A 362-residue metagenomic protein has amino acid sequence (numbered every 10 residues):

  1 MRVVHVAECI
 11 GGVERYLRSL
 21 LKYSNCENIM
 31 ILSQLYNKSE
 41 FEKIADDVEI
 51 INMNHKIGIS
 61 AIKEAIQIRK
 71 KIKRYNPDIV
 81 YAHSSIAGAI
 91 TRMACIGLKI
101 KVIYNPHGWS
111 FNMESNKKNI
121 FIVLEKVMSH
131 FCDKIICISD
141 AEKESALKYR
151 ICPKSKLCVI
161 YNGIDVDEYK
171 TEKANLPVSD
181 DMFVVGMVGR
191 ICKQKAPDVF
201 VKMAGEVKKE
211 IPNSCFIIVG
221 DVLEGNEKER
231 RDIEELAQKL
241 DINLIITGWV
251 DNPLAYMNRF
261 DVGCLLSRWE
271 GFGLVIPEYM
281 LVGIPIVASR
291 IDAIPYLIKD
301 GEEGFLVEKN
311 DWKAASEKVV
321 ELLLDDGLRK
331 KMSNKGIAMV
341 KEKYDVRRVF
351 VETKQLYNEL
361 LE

Functional and structural regions predicted by a protein language model:
V4-E64, S145, R150, V159 (+1 more regions): N-terminal strand-loop element at the rim of the active site of nucleotide-sugar-dependent glycosyltransferases
E14-S19, F183, M187-K209, F216 (+3 more regions): A conserved mid-protein helix/loop that constitutes part of the nucleotide-sugar donor-binding site
I57-K63, L147-K148, S155-K156, Y161-S179 (+2 more regions): Acidic anion/phosphate-binding donor-loop and adjacent secondary structure in glycosyltransferase catalytic cores
A82-G88, P106: Short His-centered aromatic/hydrophobic patch
R230-G248: Nucleotide-activated donor-binding/catalytic signature segment of Leloir-type glycosyltransferases, i.e., the conserved
W249, R268: Aromatic "clamp/platform" in nucleotide-sugar-dependent glycosyltransferases that forms part of the donor/acceptor
P285-A288, I298: Short hydrophobic beta-strand element within catalytic cores of glycosyltransferases and related nucleotide-activated
D300-G301, F305-W312, E321-G327: Conserved acidic donor-binding segment of nucleotide-sugar-dependent glycosyltransferases
